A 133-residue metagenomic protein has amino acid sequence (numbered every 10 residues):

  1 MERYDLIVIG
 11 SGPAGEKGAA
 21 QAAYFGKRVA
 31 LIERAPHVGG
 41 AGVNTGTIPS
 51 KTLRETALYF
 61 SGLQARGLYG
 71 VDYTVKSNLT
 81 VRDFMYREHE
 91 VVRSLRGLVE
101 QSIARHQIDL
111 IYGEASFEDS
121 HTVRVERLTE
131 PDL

Functional and structural regions predicted by a protein language model:
M1-A14: Beta1/beta-strand and adjacent pyrophosphate-binding region of the FAD-binding site in flavoprotein oxidoreductases
E2-Y4, Q21-K27, E33-L133: Glycine-rich flavin
I9, I32-E33: The conserved SAM/SAH-binding core of class I Rossmann-like methyltransferase domains, concentrating on the hydrophobic
